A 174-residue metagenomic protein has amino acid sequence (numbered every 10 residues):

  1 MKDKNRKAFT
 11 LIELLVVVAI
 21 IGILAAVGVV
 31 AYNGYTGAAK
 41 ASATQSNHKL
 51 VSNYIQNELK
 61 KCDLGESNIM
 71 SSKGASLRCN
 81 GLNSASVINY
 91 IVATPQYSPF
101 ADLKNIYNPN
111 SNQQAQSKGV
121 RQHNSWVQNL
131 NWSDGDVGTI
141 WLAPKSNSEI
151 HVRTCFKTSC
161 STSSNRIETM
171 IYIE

Functional and structural regions predicted by a protein language model:
M1-K2: N-terminal hydrophobic targeting signals that begin at the initiator methionine
N5-T36: N-terminal single-pass transmembrane signal-anchor helix
A8-I12, I21, V51, Q56 (+2 more regions): Generic N-terminal initiation segments characterized by hydrophobic and/or small/turn-forming residues
G37-E66: Membrane-proximal N-terminal amphipathic helix
K60-E174: Periplasmic/extracellular, small/polar-rich flexible segments of pilin-like filament-forming proteins
